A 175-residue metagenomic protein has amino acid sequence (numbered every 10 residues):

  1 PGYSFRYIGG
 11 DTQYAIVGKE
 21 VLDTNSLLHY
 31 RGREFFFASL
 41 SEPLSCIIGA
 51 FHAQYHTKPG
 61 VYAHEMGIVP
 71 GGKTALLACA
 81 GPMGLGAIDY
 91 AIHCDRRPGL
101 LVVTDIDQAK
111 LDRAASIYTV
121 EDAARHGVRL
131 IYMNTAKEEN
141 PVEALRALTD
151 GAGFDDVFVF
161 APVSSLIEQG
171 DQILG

Functional and structural regions predicted by a protein language model:
P1-G72: NAD(P)H dinucleotide-binding glycine-rich loop of Rossmann-like/cofactor-binding domains, especially the beta1-alpha1
G71-G72, L77-M83, I88-I167: Adenosine-nucleotide cofactor-binding segment
G170: Class I S-adenosylmethionine-dependent transferase superfamily signal
I173-G175: Helix-to-beta-strand junctions that scaffold the AdoMet/dcAdoMet cofactor pocket in Class I SAM-dependent enzymes
